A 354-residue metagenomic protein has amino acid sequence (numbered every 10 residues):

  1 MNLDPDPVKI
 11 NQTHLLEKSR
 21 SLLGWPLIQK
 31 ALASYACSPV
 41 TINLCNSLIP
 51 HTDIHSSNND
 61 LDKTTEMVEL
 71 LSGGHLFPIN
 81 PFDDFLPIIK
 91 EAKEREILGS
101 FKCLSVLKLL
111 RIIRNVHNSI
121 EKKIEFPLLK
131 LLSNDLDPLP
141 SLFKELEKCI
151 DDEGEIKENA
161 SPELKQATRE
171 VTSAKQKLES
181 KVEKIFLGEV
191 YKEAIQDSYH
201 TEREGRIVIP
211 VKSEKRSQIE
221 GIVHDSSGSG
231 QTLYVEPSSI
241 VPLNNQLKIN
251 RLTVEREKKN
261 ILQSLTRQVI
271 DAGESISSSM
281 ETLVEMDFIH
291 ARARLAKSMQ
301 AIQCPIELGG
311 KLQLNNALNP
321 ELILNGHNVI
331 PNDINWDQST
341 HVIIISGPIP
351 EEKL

Functional and structural regions predicted by a protein language model:
M1-N159, E163, A167, A272 (+2 more regions): Conserved amphipathic alpha-helical "coupling/scaffold" segments that transmit conformational changes between domains
K93-G99, E121-L128, V182-S198, A291-I302 (+1 more regions): Active-site phosphate-binding and catalytic loops of NTP-dependent enzymes
P138-G154, P242-Q263: Extended, charged coiled-coil "arm/hinge" scaffolds of SMC/Rad50-like chromosome-maintenance ATPases and other large
Q166-R216, L295: Extended, Lys/Arg-enriched charged tracts that mediate electrostatic binding to polyanionic substrates
A167, V171-A174, N250, V254-I261 (+1 more regions): Intracellular alpha-helical coupling/juxtamembrane segments of multi-pass membrane proteins
R203-Y234, N244, E307-N335: SMC-family hinge/dimerization module
E274, S278-E351: Conserved NTPase motor "head" modules and their coupling/switch loops across ABC/AAA+ ATPases, GTPases, and GHKL ATPases
L354: Walker A/P-loop
